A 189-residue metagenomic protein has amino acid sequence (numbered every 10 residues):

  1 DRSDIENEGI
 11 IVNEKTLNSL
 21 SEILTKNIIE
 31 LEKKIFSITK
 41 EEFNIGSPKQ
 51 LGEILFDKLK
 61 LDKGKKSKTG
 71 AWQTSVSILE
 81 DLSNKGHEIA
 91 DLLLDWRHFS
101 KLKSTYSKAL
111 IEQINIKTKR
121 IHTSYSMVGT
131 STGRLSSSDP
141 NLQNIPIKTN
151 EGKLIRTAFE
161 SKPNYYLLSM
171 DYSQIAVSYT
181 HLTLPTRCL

Functional and structural regions predicted by a protein language model:
D1-I155, E160-Y166, S173-A176: Conserved "right-hand" nucleotidyltransferase catalytic core of DNA-directed polymerases
H181-L189: Single conserved hydrophobic/aromatic residue that forms the stacking wall/gate of nucleotide- or nucleobase-binding
